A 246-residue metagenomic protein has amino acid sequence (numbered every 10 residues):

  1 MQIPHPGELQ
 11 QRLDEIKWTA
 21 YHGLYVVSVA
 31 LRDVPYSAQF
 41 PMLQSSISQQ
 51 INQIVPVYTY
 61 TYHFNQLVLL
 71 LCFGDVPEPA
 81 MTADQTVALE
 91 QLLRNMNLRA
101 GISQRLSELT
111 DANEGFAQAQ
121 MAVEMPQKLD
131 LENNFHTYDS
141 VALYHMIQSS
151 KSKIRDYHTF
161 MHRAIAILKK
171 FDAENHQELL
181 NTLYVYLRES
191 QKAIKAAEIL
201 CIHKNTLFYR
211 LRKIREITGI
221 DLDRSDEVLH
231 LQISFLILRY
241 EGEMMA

Functional and structural regions predicted by a protein language model:
M1-A246: Cytosolic nucleotide-utilizing catalytic cores of signal-transduction proteins
